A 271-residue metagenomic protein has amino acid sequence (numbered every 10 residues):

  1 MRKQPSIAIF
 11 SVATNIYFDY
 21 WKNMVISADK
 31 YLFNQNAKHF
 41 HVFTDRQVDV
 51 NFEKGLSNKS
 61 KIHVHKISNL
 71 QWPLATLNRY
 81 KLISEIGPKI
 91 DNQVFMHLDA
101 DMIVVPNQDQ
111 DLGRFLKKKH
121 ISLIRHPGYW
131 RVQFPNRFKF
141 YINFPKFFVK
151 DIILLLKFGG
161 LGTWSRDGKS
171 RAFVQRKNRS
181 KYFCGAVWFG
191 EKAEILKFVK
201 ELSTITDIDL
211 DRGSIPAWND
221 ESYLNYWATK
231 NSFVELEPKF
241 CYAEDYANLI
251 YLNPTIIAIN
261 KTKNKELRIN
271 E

Functional and structural regions predicted by a protein language model:
M1-A75, I86-D91, I215, N260-E266: N-terminal anchoring/stem segment of glycosyltransferases
D19, D49-N51, V104-N107, L112-G113 (+4 more regions): Short catalytic/ligand-binding loop motif for oxyanion handling, primarily in non-cytosolic enzymes, centered on
E53-L70, Y80, G113, K118-S122 (+1 more regions): Active-site regions of enzymes building and remodeling cell-envelope glycoconjugates
I67-M96, Q110, A217-L224, A228: A conserved donor-nucleotide-binding helix/loop in the catalytic core of Leloir-type glycosyltransferases
D91-N92, K118-H120, F233: Short, high-confidence coil segments that cap the C-terminus of an alpha-helix and link into the following beta-strand
D99-I103: The conserved acidic donor/metal-binding loop of glycosyltransferases
V104-L155: Conserved donor-nucleotide/metal-binding helix-loop-beta segment in metal-dependent transferases, i.e., the alpha-helix
F158-T262: Catalytic core and acceptor-binding pocket of nucleotide-sugar-dependent glycosyltransferases
